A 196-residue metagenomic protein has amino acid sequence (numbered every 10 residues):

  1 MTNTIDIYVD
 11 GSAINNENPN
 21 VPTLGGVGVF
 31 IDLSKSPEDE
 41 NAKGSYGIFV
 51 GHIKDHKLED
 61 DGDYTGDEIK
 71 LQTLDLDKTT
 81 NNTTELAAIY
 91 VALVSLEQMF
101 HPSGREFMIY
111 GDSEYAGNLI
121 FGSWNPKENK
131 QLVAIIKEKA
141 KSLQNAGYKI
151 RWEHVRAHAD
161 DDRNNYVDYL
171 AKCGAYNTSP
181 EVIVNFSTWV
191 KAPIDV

Functional and structural regions predicted by a protein language model:
M1-T83, S95: RNase H-like nuclease fold core
A13-N16, E68-D75, I89-L170, I183-S187 (+1 more regions): RNase H catalytic domain
T84, A88: Loop-to-helix element that buttresses phosphate recognition and phosphoryl-transfer chemistry
K172, Y176: Nuclease catalytic cores that cleave nucleic-acid phosphodiester bonds, predominantly acidic two-metal-ion
P193-V196: C-terminal helix/juxtamembrane-tail motif
